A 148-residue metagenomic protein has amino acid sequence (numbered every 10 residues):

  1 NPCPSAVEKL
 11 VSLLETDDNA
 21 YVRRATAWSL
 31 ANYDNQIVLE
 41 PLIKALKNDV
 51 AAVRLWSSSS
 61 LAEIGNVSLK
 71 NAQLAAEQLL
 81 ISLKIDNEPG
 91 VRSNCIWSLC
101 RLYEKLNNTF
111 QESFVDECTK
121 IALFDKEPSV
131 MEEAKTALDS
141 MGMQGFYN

Functional and structural regions predicted by a protein language model:
N1-C3, S12, Y21-N35, K44 (+3 more regions): Structural detector for internal amphipathic alpha-helices that build alpha-solenoid repeat scaffolds
P2-L14, N35-K47, L69-L83, K105-A122 (+1 more regions): Amphipathic alpha-helical scaffolding segments comprising HEAT/armadillo-like alpha-solenoid repeats
D18-N19, D49-V50, N87-E88, K126-E127: Short inter-helical turns and helix N-cap capping residues of alpha-solenoid HEAT/ARM repeat scaffolds
R54, K120-K126: Short, mixed-charge aromatic SLiMs
L74, N87-G90, S113, S129: Residues within HEAT/ARM-like alpha-solenoid scaffolds
